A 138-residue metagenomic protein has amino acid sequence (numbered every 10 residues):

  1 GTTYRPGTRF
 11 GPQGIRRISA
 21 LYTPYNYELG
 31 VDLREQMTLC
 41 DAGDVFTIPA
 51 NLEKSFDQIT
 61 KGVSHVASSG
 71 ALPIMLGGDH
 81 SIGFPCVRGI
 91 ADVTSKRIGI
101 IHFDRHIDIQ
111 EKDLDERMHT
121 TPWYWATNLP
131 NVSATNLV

Functional and structural regions predicted by a protein language model:
G1-V138: Conserved alpha-helical scaffold segments that buttress catalytic/binding sites
